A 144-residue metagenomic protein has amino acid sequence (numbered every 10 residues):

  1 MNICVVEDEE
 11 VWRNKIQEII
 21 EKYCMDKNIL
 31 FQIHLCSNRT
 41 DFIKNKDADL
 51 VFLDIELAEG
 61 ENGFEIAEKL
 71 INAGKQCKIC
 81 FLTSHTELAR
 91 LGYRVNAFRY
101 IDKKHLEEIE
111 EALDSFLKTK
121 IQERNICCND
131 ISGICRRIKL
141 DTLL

Functional and structural regions predicted by a protein language model:
M1-C4: Non-catalytic signal-transmission and effector/linker regions of two-component phosphorelay proteins
E7: Conserved acidic carboxylate
E10-N14, A89: Charged phosphotransfer/docking patches of two-component systems
K15, I19-Y23: Alpha-helical interaction/dimerization surfaces of two-component signaling modules
Q17, Q32-L50: Acidic, metal-coordinating helix/loop segments flanking the phosphotransfer/catalytic sites of two-component signaling
C24-I33, Q76-C77: A generic structural motif
L50-E123: CheY-like receiver
D114-L144: Conserved binding/recognition cores within well-folded domains
